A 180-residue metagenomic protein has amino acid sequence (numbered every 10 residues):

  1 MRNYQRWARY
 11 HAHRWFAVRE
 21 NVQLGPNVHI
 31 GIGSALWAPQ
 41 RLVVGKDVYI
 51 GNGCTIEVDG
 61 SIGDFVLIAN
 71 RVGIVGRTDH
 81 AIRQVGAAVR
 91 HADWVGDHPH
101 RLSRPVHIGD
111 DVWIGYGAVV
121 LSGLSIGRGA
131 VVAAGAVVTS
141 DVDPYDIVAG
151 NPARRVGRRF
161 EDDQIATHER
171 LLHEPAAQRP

Functional and structural regions predicted by a protein language model:
M1-S34, P175, P180: Extended, small-residue-rich solenoid/repeat segments and analogous flexible loops that form exposed scaffolds
A12, S34-V44, Y49-S122, N151-P152 (+2 more regions): Flexible, glycine/small-residue-enriched loop-and-beta-strand segment within the central core of proteins
E20-V22, Q40, R104, S140: Residue "hotspots" at secondary-structure boundaries inside conserved domains
P26, K46, D64, D110 (+2 more regions): Short acidic capping loops at alpha-helix termini that bridge into adjacent secondary structure
V72, S140, P144-D146, R154: Glycine-centered loop/turn positions within well-structured domains that cap or flank conserved ligand/cofactor-binding
V106-H107, G117-A130, A136-S140: Beta-rich strand-turn-strand
V132, G150: Conserved G/P- and acidic residue-centered "switch" motifs that form tight phosphate/ATP-binding loops in soluble
E169-E174: C-terminal boundary and immediately downstream tail of ABC-type ATPase nucleotide-binding domains
